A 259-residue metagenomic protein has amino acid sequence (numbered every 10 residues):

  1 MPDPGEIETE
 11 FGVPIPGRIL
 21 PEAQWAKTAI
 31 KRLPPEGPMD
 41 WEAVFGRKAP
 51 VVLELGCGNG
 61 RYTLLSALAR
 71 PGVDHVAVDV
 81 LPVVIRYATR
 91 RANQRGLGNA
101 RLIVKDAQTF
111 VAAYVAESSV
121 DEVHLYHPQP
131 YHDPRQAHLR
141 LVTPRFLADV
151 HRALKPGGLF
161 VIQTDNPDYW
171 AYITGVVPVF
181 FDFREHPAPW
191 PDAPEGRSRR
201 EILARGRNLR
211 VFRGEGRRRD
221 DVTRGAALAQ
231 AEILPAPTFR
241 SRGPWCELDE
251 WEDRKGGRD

Functional and structural regions predicted by a protein language model:
M1-R47, E185-D259: SAM/dcSAM-binding transferase cores
L55, V78: Conserved beta-strand/loop positions that form the S-adenosyl-L-methionine
G56-G60: Class I SAM-dependent methyltransferase "Motif I" SAM/SAH-binding loop
L81: Conserved SAM/SAH-binding beta-strand->alpha-helix loop
R90-E117: S-adenosyl-L-methionine
V142-P156: A short glycine-rich, Lys/Arg-flanked "PGG" loop and its adjoining helix->strand segment in the class I
G157-T164: Conserved beta-strand signature within the Rossmann-like core of class I S-adenosyl-L-methionine
